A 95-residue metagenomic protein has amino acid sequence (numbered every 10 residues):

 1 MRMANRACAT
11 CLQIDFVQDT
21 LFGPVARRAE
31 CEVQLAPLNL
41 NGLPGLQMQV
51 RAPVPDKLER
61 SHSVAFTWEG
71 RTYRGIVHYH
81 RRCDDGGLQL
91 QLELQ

Functional and structural regions predicted by a protein language model:
N5-T20, R60-G70: Short conserved beta-strand and strand-loop elements enriched in small hydrophobics with frequent Asp/Gly
C8-T10, A29-C31, P44-L46, R60-V64 (+1 more regions): A generic structural signal for short beta-strands and their flanking turns/coil linkers
D19-P24, P53-R60, Y73-G75: Short, surface-exposed beta-strand/loop "edge" segments at domain boundaries and coil↔beta transitions
L21-P24, G42, G70, G86: Intrinsic-disorder/low-complexity loop/linker signature
P24-A52: Short strand-loop-strand
Q49-V54, E93-Q95: Secondary-structure transition/turn motif
L58-Q95: Short, compact, well-ordered microdomains
